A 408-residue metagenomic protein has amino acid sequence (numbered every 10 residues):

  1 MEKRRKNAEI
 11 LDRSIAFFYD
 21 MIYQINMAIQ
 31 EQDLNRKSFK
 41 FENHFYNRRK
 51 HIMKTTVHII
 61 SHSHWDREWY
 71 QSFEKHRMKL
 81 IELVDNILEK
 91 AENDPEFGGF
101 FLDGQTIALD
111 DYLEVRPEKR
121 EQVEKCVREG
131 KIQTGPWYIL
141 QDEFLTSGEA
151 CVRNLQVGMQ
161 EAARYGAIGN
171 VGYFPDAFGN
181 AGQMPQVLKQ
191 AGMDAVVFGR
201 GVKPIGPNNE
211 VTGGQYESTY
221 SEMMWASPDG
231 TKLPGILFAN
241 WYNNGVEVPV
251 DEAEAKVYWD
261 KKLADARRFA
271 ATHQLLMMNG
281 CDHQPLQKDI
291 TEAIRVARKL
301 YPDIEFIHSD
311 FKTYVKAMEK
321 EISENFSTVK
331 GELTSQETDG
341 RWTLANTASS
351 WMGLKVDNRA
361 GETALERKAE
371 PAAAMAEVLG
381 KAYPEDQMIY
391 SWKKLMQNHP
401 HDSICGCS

Functional and structural regions predicted by a protein language model:
R4, Q32, S38-F41: Cationic, low-complexity basic patches in intrinsically disordered or flexible, solvent-exposed regions
R4-R5, L11-D12: Cationic, amphipathic, low-complexity segments that mediate targeting or membrane/lipid association
I15-Y19, R36-F39, Q336-D339, S350-W351: Compositionally biased regions
F18-Y19, N26, K37-I52: Short, Lys/Arg-enriched N-terminal segments with co-localized hydrophobic residues within the first ~10-30 amino acids
R49, M53-S408: Catalytic-domain carbohydrate-binding cleft regions of carbohydrate-active enzymes
